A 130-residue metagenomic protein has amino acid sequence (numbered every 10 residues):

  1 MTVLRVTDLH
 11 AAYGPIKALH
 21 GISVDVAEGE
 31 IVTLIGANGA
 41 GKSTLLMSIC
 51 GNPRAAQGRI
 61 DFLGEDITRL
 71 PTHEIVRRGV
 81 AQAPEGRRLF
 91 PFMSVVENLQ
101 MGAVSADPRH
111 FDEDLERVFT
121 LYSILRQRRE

Functional and structural regions predicted by a protein language model:
M1-E130: Glycine-rich phosphate-binding loops of nucleotide-dependent enzymes
